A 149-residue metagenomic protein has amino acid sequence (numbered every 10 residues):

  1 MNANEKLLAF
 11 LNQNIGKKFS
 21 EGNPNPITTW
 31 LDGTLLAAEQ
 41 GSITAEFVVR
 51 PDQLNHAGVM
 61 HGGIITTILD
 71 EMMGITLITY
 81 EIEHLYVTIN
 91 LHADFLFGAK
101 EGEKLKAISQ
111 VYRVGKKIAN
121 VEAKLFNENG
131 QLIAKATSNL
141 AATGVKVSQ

Functional and structural regions predicted by a protein language model:
M1-Q149: Terminal targeting signals and extreme-terminal segments of soluble enzymes
